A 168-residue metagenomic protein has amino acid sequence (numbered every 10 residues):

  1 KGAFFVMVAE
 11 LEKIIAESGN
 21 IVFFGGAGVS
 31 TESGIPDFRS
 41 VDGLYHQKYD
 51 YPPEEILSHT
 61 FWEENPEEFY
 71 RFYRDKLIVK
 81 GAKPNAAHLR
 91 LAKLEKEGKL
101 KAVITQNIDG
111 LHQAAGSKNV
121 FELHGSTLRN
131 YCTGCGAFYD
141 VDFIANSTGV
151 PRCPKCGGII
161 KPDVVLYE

Functional and structural regions predicted by a protein language model:
G2-E168: Conserved catalytic core of sirtuin-type NAD+-dependent deacylases
